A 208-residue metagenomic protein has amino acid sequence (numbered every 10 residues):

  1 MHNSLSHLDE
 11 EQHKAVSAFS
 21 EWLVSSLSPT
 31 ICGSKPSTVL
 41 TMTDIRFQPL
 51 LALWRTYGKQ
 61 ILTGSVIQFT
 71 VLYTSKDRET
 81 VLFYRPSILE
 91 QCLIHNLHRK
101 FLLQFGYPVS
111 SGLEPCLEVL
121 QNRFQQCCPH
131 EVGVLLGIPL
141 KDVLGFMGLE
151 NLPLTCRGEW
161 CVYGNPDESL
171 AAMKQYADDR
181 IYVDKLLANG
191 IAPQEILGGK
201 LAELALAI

Functional and structural regions predicted by a protein language model:
M1-E11, F101-L103, E114-C116, P166 (+2 more regions): Intrinsic low-complexity, intrinsically disordered or marginally ordered coil/linker segments
M1-M42: Short, extreme N-terminal leader segments that mark the start of a protein/domain
L5-E11, F19, M42-I45, T56-G58 (+3 more regions): Mixed-charge, low-complexity intrinsically disordered regions
L27-C32, F69-T74, L120-F124: Short, flexible, solvent-exposed loop/turn segments with mixed acidic/basic and small polar residues
L51-G112: A glycine-rich, hydrophobic loop/mini-helix early in the fold
Q104-H130: Internal catalytic-core helix/loop-beta-alpha segment that presents or stabilizes conserved functional determinants
P129-C156: Hydrophobic/aromatic-rich, well-ordered segments within soluble, folded domains that form packed cores
E159-I208: Long, compositionally biased
